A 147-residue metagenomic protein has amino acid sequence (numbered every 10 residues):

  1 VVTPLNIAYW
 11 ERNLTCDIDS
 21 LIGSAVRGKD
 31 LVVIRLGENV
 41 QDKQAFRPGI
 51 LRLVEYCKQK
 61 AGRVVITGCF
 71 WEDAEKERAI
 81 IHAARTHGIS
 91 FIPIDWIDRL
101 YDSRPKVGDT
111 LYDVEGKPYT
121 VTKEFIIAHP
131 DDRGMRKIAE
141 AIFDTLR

Functional and structural regions predicted by a protein language model:
V1-R47: Conserved SGNH/GDSL esterase-like catalytic core that processes O-acyl groups on lipids and polysaccharides
V2-N6, G68, P93-D95: Residue-level recognition of beta-strand->loop/alpha-helix junctions
S20-S24, R52-Y56, A141, T145: A generic secondary-structure signal
R27-G28, K60, R85, D131: Residue-level preference for short coil/turn positions at secondary-structure junctions
D30, V54-K58, V114-P118: Short amphipathic alpha-helical segments, especially helix-boundary/capping motifs
V33-D42, L51-A83, H87: Active-site segments of SGNH/GDSL-like serine hydrolases that catalyze O-acetyl group transfer/hydrolysis on lipids
F46, I50, M135: Aromatic/hydrophobic pocket-lining residues that form the small-molecule binding cavity in soluble enzyme cores
W71-R147: Catalytic His-Asp segment of secreted/periplasmic serine-dependent ester chemistry enzymes
